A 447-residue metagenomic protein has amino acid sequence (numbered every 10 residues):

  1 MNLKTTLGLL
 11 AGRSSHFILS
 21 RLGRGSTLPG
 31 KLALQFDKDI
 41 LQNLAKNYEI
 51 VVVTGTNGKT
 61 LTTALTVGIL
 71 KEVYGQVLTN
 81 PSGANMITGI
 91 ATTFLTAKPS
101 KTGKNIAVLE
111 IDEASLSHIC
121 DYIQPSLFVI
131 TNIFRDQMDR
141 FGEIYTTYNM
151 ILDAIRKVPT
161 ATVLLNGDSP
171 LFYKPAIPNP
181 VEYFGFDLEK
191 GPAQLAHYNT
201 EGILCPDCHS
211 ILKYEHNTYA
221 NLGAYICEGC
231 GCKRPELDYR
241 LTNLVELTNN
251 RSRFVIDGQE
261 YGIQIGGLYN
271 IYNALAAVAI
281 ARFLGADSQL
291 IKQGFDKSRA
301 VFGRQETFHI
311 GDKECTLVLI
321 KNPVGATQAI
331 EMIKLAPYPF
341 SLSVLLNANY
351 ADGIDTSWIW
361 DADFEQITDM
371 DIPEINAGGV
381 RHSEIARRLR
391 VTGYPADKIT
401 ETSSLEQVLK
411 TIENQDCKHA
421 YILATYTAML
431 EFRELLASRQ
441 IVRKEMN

Functional and structural regions predicted by a protein language model:
M1-S15, L19, R24-S26, G202 (+5 more regions): ATP-dependent carboxylate-amine ligase
N2-L204: Phosphate-binding loop of NTP-binding sites
T62-T63, H118-I119, D139-R140, Y173-A176 (+7 more regions): Short glycine-/acidic-enriched loop or helix-start segments at secondary-structure transitions that form or flank
T66, L70, I90-F94, A274-L284 (+1 more regions): Buried hydrophobic packing segments
Q76, S126-L127, A161-T162, P180 (+4 more regions): Residues at the starts of beta-strands that form the adenosine-phosphate
E110, T131, L164, N273 (+3 more regions): Residue-level signal for inorganic ion chemistry
G185-P323: Adenine nucleotide phosphate-binding catalytic loops in nucleotide-utilizing enzymes
